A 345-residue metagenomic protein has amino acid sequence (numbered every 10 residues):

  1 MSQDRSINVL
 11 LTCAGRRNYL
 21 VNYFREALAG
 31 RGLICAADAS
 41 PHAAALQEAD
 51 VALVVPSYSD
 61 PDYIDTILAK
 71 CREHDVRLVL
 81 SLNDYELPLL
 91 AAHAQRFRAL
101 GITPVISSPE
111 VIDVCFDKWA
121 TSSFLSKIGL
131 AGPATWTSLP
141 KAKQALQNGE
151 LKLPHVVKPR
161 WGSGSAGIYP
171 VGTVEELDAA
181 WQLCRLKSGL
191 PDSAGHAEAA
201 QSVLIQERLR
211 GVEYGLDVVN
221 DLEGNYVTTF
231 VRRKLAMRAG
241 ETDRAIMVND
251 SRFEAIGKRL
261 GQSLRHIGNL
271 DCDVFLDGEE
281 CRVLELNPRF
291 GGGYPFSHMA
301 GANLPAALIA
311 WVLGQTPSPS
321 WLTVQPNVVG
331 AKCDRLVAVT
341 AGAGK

Functional and structural regions predicted by a protein language model:
M1-I106: ATP-binding N-terminal substructure of ATP-dependent carboxylate-amine bond-forming enzymes
L10-L11, L78-S81, P133-T135, L204-Q206 (+1 more regions): Short catalytic-loop micro-motif centered on adjacent basic/acidic residues
Y19-L20, P88-L89, G167, A179 (+1 more regions): Phosphate- and divalent-cation-binding pockets in alpha/beta enzyme and binding domains that engage nucleotide-derived
L53, H74, R238-A239, S251-K345: ATP-dependent carboxylate activation and anion-phosphoryl transfer catalytic cores that bind Mg-ATP to form
I112-V203, R210, L222-E223: Active-site nucleotide/adenylate-binding loops and adjacent lid/helix of ATP-dependent enzymes
W181-Q262, F275-L276, E280-R282: Phosphate-binding site of ATP-dependent enzymes
